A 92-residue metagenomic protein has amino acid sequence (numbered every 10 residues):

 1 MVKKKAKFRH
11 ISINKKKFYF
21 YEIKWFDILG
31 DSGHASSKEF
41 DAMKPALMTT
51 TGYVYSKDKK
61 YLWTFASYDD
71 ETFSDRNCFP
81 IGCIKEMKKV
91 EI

Functional and structural regions predicted by a protein language model:
V2-I92: Conserved RNA-binding domains used in RNP assembly and mRNA/RNA metabolism
